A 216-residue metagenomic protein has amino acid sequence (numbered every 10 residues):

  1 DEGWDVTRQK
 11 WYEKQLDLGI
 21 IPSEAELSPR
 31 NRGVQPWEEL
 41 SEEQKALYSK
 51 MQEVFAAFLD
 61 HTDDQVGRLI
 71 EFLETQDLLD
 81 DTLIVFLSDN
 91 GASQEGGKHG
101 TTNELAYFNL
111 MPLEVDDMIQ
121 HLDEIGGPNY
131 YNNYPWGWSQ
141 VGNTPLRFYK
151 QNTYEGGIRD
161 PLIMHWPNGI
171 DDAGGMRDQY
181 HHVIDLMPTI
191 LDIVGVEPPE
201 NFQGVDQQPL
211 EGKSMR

Functional and structural regions predicted by a protein language model:
D1, D5-L40: Long, well-ordered, tryptophan-enriched scaffold segments
D1-W4, G19, T62, L69-D77 (+6 more regions): A generic secondary-structure signal for well-formed alpha-helical elements
V6-T7, E13, K45-T82, A92-Q94 (+1 more regions): A long, amphipathic alpha-helix that forms part of the scaffold/cap immediately adjacent to metal-dependent active
E24-A25, E95-G96, G156, A173-G174: Short helix/loop capping segments that flank catalytic or ligand/cofactor-binding pockets
L27-Q35, V85-Q94, K98-G100, N152 (+1 more regions): Short, solvent-exposed turn/loop segments enriched in Gly/Ser/Thr/Pro and often Arg
V34-M51, H165-D171: Short glycine/proline-rich turn/loop motifs
I70-E71, L105-R216: Substrate-binding rim/cap in mid-to-C-terminal beta-strand-loop elements of soluble/periplasmic
